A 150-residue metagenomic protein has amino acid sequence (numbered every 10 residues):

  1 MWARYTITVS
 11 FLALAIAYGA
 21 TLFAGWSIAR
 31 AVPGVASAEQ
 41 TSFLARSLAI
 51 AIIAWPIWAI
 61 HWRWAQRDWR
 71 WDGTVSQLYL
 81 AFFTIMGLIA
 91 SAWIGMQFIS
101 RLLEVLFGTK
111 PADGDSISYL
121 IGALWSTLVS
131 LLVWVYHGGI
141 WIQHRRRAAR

Functional and structural regions predicted by a protein language model:
M1-R150: Hydrophobic/aromatic interaction determinants used to assemble and anchor large protein complexes
